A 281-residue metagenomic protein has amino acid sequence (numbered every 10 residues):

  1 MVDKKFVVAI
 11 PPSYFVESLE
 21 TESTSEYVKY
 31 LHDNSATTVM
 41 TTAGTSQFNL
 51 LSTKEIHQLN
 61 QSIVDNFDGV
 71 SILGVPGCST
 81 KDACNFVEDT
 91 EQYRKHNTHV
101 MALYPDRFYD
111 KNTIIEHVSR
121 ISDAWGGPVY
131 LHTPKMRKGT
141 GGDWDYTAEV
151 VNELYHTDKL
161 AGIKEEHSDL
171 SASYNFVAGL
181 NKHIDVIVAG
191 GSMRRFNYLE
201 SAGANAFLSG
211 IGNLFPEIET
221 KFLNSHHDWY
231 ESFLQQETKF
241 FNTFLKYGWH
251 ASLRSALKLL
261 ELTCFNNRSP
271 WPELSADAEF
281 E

Functional and structural regions predicted by a protein language model:
V2-D145: Active-site beta->alpha loop and helix N-cap motifs at the rims of alpha/beta catalytic domains
V8-Y14, Y30-A36, A204-A206, I211-E281: C-terminal alpha-helical cap/extension of soluble enzyme domains
T24, I56, N60, A83 (+3 more regions): A general structural signal for well-ordered alpha-helical segments in protein cores
S46-Q47, T80, E165, N213 (+1 more regions): Short, flexible micro-motifs
S62, R120, E153, K221 (+1 more regions): Alpha-helical scaffold segments in soluble metabolic enzymes
A124-P128, P134-Y247: Catalytic alpha/beta core domains of metabolic enzymes, predominantly
